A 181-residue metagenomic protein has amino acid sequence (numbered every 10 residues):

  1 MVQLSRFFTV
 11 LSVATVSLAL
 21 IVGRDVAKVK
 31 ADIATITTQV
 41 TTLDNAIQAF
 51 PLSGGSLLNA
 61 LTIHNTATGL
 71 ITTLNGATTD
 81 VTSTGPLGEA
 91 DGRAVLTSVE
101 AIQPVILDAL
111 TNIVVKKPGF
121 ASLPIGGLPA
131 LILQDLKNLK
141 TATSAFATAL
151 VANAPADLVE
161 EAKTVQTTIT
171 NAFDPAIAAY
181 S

Functional and structural regions predicted by a protein language model:
M1-D25: Fungal secretory targeting signals
L20-S181: Mature, structured extracellular domains of secreted fungal proteins
